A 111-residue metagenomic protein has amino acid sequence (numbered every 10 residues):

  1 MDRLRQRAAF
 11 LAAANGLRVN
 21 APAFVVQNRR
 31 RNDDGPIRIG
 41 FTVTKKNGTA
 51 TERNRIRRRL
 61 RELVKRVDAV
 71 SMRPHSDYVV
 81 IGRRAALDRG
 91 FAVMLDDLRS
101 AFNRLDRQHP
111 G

Functional and structural regions predicted by a protein language model:
M1-G111: Positively charged, solvent-exposed patches that mediate nucleic-acid binding
